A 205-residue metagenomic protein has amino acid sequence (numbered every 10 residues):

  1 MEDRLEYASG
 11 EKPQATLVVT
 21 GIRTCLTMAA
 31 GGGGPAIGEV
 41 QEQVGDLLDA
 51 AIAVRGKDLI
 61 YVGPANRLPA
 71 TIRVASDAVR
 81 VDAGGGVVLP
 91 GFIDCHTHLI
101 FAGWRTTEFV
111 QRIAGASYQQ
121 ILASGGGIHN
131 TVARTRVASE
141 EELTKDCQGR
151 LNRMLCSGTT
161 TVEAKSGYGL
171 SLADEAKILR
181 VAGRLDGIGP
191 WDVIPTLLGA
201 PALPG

Functional and structural regions predicted by a protein language model:
E2-L5, G10-K12, T27-V88: Histidine-rich, glycine-flanked metal-binding segment
D3, D174-P195: Histidine/acidic residue-rich metal-binding segments in metalloenzymes
Q14-G21, A70-A114: Replace "His-x-His-based motif
G21-I22, K57: Solvent-exposed loop/turn tips at the surfaces of repeat/solenoid architectures
A53, G84-V88, R105-A164, R180-G187: Alpha-helical scaffold segments that flank or form the walls of functional sites
I93-C95, V162-A164, V193-G199: Hydrophobic faces of well-ordered beta-strands that scaffold small-molecule active sites in alpha/beta enzyme cores
H98, G167-G169, L198-P204: Active-site beta-loop-alpha junctions enriched in small/polar residues
A164-I178: Divalent-metal (often Zn2+) His-rich catalytic cores of metallo-beta-lactamase-fold enzymes
